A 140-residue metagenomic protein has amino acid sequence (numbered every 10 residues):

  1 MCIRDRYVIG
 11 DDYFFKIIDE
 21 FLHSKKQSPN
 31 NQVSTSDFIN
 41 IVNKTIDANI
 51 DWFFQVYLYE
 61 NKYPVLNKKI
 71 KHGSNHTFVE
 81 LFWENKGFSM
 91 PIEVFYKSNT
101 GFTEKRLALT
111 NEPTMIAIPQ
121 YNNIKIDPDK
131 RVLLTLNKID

Functional and structural regions predicted by a protein language model:
M1: Proteins enriched for Cys/Gly/acidic motifs involved in redox and nucleic-acid/cofactor modification
R4-G73, V79: Amphipathic alpha-helical substructures
I17-E20, I92-F95, A108, K138-D140: Composition- and surface-driven signal marking solvent-exposed, interaction-prone regions in large proteins
S36, I124-I126, V132: Non-transmembrane, interaction-prone segments in cytosolic or luminal domains
I39, D51, Y121, T135-L136: A generic alpha-helix preference that emphasizes hydrophobic side chains
I50-D51, L66, I70-P128: Beta-strand-rich binding/interaction modules
P128-D140: Short acidic/polar inter-strand loop motif in beta-rich domains
